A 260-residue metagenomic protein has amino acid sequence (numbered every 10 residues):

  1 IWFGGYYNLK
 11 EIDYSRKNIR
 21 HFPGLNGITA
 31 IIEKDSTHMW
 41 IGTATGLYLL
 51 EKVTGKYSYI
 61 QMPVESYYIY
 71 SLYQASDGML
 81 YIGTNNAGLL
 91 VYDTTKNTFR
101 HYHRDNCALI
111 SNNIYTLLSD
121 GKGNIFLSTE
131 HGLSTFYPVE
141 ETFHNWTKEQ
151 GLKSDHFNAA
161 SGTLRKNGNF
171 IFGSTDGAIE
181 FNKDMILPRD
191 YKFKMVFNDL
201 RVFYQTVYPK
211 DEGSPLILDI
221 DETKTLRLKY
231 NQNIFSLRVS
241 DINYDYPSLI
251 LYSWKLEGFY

Functional and structural regions predicted by a protein language model:
I1-F3, H38-I41, M79-I82, N124-L127 (+1 more regions): Conserved beta-propeller blade signature
F3-G5, T29-A30: Solenoidal tandem-repeat scaffolds enriched in leucines and small polar residues
Y6-Y7, S36, A44-T45, D77 (+6 more regions): Surface-exposed loop/turn positions within WD40 beta-propeller blades
I12, K34-D35, Y48-L50, L90-Y92 (+2 more regions): Short beta-strand segments and strand-loop junctions that repeat across beta-rich extracellular domains
D13-K17, E51-G55, D93-N97, Y137-E141 (+1 more regions): Short loop/turn segments that connect beta-strands within beta-propeller blades
G24-G27, M62-Y70, N85-A87, R100-L118 (+1 more regions): Residue-level "micro-hotspots" composed of small/polar
E33-T37, Q74-G78, S119-K122, L164-N167: Residue-level detector of Asp-centered blade-edge/turn motifs that repeat once per structural unit in beta-propeller
